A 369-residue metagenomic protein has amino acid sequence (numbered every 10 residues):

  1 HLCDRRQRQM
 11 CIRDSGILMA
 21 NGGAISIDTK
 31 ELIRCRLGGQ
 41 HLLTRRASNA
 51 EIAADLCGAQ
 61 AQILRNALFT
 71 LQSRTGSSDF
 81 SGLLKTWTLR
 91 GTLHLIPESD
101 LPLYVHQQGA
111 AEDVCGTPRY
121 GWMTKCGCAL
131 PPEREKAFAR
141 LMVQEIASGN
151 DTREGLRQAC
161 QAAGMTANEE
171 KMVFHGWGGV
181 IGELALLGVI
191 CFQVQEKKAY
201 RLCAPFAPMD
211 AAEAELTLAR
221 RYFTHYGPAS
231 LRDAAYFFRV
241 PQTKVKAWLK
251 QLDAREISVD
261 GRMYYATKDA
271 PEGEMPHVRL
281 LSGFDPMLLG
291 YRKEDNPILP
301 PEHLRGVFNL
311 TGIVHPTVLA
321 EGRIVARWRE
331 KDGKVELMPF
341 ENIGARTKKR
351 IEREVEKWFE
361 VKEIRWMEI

Functional and structural regions predicted by a protein language model:
H1-S15: Single conserved hydrophobic/aromatic residue that forms the stacking wall/gate of nucleotide- or nucleobase-binding
L18-T166, P301: Phosphate-backbone binding and catalysis cores of DNA-processing enzymes
S77, G82-L83, I181-L187, Q251-L252 (+1 more regions): Basic amphipathic alpha-helical segments that dock to polyanions
S81-T88, G188-Q193, D253-V259: A short, conserved structural fragment
E170-V245: Loop-centered beta-sheet repeat module
T224-E272: Anionic-ligand-binding alpha/beta catalytic cores of soluble enzymes and soluble regulatory domains that recognize
A254-H303: Non-catalytic regulatory appendages
V307-I313, V318-I369: Glycine-rich, small/acidic residue-mixed loop/short-helix segments
